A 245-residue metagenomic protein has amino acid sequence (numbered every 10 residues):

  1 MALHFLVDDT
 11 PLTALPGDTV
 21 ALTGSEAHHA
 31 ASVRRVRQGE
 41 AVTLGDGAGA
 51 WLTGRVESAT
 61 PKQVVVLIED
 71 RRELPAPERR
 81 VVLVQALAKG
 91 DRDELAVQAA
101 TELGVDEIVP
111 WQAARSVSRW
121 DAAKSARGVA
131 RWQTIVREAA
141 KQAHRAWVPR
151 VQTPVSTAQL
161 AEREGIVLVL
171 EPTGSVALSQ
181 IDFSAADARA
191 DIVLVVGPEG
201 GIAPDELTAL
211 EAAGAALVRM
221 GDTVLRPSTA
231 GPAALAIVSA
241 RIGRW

Functional and structural regions predicted by a protein language model:
M1-L74, A123: N-terminal positively charged helical leader segments and presequences
T19-L22, E78-V82, A190-V193, A212-M220: Glycine/charged-rich beta-loop-alpha catalytic/anionic-binding loops adjacent to active sites
R71-E171: RNA substrate-binding interface of SAM-dependent RNA methyltransferases
S125-V129, A185, A236-I237: Short, hinge-like loop/turn segments at secondary-structure boundaries
V167-L207, A215-M220: Active-site/ligand-binding-proximal alpha/beta "capping" segment
P204-W245: Structured adenosyl-cofactor binding patch, chiefly the S-adenosyl-L-methionine
